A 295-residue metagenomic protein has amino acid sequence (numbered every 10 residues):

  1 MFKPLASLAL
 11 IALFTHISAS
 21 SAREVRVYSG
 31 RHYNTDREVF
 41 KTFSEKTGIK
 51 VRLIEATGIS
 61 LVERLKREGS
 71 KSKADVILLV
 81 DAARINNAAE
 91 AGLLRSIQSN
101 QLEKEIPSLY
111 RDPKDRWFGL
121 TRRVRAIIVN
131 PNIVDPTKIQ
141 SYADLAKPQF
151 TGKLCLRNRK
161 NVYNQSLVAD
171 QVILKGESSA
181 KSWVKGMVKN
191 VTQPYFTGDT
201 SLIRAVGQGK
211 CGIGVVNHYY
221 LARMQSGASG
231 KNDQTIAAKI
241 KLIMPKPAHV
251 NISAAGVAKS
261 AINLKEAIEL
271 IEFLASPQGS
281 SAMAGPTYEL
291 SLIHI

Functional and structural regions predicted by a protein language model:
S7-H16: Bacterial N-terminal signal peptides
I17-A22: Sec/Tat signal peptide C-region and signal peptidase I cleavage site
R26, G30-K50: Short, polar/charged alpha-helical segment
G30, N34, A56, S60 (+1 more regions): Extracytoplasmic ligand-binding site segments that recognize negatively charged/polar headgroups
A83-N87, G207, G212-A237: A ligand-binding cleft/hinge motif common to bilobed small-molecule-binding domains
R123, V184-V188, Q193-F196, Q234-K259: Periplasmic-binding protein-like
A126-I133, N251-N263, A282-M283: A bilobed periplasmic-binding-protein/Venus flytrap-type ligand-binding module shared by bacterial periplasmic
I293-I295: Conserved small/polar residues in nucleotide/adenosyl-binding loops
